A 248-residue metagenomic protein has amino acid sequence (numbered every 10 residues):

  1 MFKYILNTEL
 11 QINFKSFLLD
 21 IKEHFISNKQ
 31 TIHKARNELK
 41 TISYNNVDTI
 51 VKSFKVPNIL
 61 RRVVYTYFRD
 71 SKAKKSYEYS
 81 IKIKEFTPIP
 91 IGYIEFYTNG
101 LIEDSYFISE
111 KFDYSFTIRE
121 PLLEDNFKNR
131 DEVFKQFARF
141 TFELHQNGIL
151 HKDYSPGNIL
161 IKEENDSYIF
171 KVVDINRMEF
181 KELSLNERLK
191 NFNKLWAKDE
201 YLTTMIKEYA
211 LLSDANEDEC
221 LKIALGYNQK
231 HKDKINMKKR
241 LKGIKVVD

Functional and structural regions predicted by a protein language model:
M1-K29, K232-K234, K238-V246: Juxta-kinase regulatory segment immediately upstream of eukaryotic protein kinase catalytic domains
L19-F116, Q146-N147, I244: Conserved ATP-binding subdomain of kinase catalytic cores across diverse folds
L39-I42, N46, I50, R139-F180: Active-site acidic catalytic loop and adjacent metal/ATP-binding pocket of ATP-dependent phosphoryl transfer enzymes
L60-T66, E120-L123, E182-N186: Short acidic, glycine/proline-rich loop/turn micro-motifs
A73, Y79-T87, R119-G157: Conserved kinase catalytic-core helix
P88-D104, P156, K162-E164, E182 (+1 more regions): A cross-family kinase active-site recognition segment
Q136-I161, A210-L211, A215-K232: Charged, low-complexity C-terminal accessory regions
Y168-D248: C-lobe/activation-segment region of protein kinase-like
